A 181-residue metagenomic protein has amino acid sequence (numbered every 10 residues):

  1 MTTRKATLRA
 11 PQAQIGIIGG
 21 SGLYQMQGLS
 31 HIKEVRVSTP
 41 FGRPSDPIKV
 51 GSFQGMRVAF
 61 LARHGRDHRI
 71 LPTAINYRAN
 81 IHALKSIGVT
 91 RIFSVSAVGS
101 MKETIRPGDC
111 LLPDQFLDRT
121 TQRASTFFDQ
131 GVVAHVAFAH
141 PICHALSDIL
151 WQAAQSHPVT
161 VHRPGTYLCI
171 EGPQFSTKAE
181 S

Functional and structural regions predicted by a protein language model:
T2-A139: Metabolite-binding pocket within alpha/beta catalytic cores that recognizes anionic/polar moieties
P141-S181: Active-site rim beta-loop-alpha module in soluble metabolic enzymes
